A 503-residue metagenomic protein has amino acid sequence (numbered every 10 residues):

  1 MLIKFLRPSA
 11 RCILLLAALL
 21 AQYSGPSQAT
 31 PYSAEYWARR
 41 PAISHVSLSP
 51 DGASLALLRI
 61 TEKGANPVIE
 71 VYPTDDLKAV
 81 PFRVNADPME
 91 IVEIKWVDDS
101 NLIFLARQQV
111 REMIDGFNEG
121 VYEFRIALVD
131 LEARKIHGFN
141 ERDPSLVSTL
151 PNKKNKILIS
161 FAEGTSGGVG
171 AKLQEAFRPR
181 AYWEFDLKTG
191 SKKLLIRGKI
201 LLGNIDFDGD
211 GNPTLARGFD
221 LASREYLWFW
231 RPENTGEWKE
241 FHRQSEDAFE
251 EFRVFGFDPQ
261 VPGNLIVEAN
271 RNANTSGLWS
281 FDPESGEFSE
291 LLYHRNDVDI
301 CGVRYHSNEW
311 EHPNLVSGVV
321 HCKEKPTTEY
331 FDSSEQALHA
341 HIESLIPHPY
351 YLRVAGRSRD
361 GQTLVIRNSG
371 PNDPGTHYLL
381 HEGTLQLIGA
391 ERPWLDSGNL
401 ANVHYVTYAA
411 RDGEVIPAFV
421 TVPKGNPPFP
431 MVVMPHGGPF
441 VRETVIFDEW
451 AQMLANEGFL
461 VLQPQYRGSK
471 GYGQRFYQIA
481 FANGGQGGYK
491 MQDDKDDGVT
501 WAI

Functional and structural regions predicted by a protein language model:
L2-I13: Bacterial N-terminal signal peptides that target proteins for export
R11-Q22: Bacterial N-terminal signal peptides
L19, S27-T363, P371-N372: Beta-propeller folds
P41, R59, P88, D143 (+8 more regions): Short, well-ordered turn and helix-capping elements at secondary-structure junctions
M113-D115, L278, A390-E391, V445-W450: Short beta-alpha junctions and helix-cap segments that line functional grooves
G203-D206, T328-K424, E449-Q452, N456-E457: Non-catalytic accessory segments flanking enzyme active sites
D220-A222, R392-P393, Y466: Short, acidic/turn-prone active-site loops that include or flank metal/cofactor- and phosphate-binding residues
L395-I503: Cap/lid segment of the alpha/beta-hydrolase catalytic domain
